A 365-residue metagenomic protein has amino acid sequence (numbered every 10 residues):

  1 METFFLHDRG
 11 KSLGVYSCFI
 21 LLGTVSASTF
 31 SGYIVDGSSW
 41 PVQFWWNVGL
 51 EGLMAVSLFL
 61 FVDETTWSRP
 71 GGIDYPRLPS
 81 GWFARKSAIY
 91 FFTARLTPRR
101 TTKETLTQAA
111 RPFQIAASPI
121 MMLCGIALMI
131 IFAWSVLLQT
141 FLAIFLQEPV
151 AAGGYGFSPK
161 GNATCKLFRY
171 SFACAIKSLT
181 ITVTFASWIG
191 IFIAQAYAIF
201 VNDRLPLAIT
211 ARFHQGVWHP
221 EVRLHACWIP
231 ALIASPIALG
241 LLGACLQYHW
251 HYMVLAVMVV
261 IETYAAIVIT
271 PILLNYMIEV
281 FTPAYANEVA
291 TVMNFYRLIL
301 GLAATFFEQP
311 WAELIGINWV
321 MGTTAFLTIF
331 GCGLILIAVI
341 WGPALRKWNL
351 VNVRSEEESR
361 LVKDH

Functional and structural regions predicted by a protein language model:
M1-L21: Cytoplasmic helix-loop-helix junction between adjacent transmembrane helices in 12-TM secondary transporters
R9-K11, D36-L123, A173, N202-F213 (+3 more regions): Central mid-sequence intracellular linker of multi-pass
V15-F19, V56-F59, A127, T182-A186 (+1 more regions): Hydrophobic alpha-helical segments of secondary membrane carriers
S31, F132, V136, T140-H365: C-terminal transmembrane bundle
Q43-F44, C124, H251-A256: Short hydrophobic/alpha-helical segments at membrane-entry points of transmembrane helices in Major Facilitator
L123-A133: A single, central transmembrane helix in multi-pass transporters
